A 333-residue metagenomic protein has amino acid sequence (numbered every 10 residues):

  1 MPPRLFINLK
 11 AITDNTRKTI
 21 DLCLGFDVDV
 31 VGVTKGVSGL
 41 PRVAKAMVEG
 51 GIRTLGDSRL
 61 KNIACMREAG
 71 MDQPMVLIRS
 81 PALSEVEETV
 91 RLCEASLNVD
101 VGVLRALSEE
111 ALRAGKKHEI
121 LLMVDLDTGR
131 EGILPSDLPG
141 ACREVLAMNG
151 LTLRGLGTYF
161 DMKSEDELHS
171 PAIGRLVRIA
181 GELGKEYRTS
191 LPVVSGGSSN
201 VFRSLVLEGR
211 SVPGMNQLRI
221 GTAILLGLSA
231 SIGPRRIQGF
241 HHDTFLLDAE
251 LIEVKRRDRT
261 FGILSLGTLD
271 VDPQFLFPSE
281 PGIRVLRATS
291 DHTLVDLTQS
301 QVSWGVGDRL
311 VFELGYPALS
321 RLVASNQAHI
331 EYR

Functional and structural regions predicted by a protein language model:
M1-T16: Positively charged, low-complexity intrinsically disordered leader regions
R4-F6, V28-G174, R178, E182 (+1 more regions): Active-site-proximal beta-alpha core segment in soluble small-molecule metabolic enzymes
L5, G174-R333: Active-site anion/phosphate-binding pocket segments in diverse small-molecule metabolic enzymes
I12, I20, E144-M148: A general secondary-structure boundary signal
T13-T16, I20, P41, S108 (+2 more regions): Hydrophobic alpha-helical segments
N15-K18, G25, V37-V48, N62 (+2 more regions): N-terminal capping/small domains of soluble enzymes
N15-T16, T34-S38, L55-K61, P81-V86 (+3 more regions): A broad, low-specificity signal for short, low-complexity segments enriched in glycine/proline and polar/charged
T19, G32-V37, L55-S58, T89 (+6 more regions): Long, contiguous hydrophobic alpha-helical segments, chiefly transmembrane helices and signal peptides
